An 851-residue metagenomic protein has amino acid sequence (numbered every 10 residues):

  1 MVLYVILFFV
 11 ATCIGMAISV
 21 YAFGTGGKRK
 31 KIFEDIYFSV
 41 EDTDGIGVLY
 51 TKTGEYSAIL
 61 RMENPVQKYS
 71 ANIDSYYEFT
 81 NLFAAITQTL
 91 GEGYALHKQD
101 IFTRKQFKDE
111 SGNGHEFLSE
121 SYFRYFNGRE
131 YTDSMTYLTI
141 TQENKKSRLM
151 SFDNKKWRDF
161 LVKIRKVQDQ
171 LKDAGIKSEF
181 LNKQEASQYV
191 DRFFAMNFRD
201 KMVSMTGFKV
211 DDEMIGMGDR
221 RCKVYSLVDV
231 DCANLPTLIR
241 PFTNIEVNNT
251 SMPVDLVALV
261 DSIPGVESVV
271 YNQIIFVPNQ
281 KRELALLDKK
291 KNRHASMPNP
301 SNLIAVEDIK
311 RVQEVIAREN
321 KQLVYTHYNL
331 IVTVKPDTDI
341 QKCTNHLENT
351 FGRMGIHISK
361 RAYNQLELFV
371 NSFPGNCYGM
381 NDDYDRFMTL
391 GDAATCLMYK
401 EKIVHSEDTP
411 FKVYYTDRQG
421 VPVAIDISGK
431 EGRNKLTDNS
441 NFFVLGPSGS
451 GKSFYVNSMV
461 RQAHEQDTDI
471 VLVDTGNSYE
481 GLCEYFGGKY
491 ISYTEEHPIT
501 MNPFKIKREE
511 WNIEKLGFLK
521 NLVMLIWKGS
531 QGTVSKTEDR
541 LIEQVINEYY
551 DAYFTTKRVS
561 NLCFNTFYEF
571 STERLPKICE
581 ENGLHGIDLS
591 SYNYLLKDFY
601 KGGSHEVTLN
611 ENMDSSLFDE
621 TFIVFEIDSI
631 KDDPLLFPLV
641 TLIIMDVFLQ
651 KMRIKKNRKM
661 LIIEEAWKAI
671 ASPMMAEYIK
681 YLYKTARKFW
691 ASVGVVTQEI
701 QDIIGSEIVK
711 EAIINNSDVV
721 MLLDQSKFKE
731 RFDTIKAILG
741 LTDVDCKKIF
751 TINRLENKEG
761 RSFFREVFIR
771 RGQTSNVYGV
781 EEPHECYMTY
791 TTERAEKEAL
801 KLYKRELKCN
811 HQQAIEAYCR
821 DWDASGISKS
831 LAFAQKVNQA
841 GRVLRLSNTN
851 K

Functional and structural regions predicted by a protein language model:
V2-E401: Extended, folded cores of ATP/NTP-driven motor/assembly subunits in large transport and secretion machines
Y76-T89, D261, I356-H357, E367-V423 (+7 more regions): P-loop NTPase motor domains
R124-Y125, W511-C563, E707-N850: P-loop NTPase motor core of the ASCE superfamily
V444: Hydrophobic anchor at the beta1->P-loop junction of P-loop NTPases
G449: Walker A (P-loop) phosphate-binding loop of P-loop NTPases
K452: Conserved lysine of the Walker
Y455: Hydrophobic positions on the alpha1 helix immediately C-terminal to the Walker A/P-loop
R461-V471, F486: Post-Walker A helix-loop "phosphate-sensing" segment adjacent to the P-loop in P-loop NTPases
